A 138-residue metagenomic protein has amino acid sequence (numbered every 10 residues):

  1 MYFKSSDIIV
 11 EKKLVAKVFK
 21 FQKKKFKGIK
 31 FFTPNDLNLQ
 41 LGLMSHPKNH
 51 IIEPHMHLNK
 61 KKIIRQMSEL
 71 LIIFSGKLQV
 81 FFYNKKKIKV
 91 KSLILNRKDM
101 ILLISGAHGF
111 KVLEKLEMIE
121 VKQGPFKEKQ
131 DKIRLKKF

Functional and structural regions predicted by a protein language model:
M1-S45, F138: A short, N-terminal "cap"/entry segment at the start of jelly-roll beta-barrel domains of the cupin/DSBH fold
L43-R65: Conserved short histidine dyad/triad with adjacent acidic residue
P47, I73, N96, L103-I104 (+1 more regions): A short, compositionally biased micro-patch
P47, Q66-Y83: Glycine- and acidic-residue-biased ligand/ion/polar-headgroup-sensing regions
P54, V80-F81, I101-L103, H108-L113 (+1 more regions): Short beta-strand His + acidic residue motifs that chelate non-heme Fe in jelly-roll/DSBH and cupin folds
N84-S105: Short acidic-glycine-tyrosine-enriched beta hairpin
K111-F138: Double-stranded beta-helix
